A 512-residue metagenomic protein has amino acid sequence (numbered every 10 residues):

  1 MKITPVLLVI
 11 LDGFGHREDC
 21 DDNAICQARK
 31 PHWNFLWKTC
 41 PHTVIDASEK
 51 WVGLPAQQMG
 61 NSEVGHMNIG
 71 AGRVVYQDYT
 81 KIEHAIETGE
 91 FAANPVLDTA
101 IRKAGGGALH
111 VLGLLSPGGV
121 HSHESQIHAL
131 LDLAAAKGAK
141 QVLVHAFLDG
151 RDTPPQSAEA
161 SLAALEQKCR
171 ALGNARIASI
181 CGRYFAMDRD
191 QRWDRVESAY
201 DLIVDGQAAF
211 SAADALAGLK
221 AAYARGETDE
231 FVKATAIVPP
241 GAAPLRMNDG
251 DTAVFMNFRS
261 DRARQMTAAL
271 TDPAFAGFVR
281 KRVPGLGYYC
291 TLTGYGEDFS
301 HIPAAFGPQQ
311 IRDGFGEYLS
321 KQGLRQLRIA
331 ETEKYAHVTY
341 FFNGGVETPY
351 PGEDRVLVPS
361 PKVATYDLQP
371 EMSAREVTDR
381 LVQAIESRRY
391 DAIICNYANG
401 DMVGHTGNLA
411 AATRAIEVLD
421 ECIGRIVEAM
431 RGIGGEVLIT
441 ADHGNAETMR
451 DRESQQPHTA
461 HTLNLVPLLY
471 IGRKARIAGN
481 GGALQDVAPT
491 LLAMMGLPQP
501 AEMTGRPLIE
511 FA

Functional and structural regions predicted by a protein language model:
M1-A512: Feature captures the catalytic ectodomains and active-site-proximal regions of enzymes that hydrolyze or transfer
